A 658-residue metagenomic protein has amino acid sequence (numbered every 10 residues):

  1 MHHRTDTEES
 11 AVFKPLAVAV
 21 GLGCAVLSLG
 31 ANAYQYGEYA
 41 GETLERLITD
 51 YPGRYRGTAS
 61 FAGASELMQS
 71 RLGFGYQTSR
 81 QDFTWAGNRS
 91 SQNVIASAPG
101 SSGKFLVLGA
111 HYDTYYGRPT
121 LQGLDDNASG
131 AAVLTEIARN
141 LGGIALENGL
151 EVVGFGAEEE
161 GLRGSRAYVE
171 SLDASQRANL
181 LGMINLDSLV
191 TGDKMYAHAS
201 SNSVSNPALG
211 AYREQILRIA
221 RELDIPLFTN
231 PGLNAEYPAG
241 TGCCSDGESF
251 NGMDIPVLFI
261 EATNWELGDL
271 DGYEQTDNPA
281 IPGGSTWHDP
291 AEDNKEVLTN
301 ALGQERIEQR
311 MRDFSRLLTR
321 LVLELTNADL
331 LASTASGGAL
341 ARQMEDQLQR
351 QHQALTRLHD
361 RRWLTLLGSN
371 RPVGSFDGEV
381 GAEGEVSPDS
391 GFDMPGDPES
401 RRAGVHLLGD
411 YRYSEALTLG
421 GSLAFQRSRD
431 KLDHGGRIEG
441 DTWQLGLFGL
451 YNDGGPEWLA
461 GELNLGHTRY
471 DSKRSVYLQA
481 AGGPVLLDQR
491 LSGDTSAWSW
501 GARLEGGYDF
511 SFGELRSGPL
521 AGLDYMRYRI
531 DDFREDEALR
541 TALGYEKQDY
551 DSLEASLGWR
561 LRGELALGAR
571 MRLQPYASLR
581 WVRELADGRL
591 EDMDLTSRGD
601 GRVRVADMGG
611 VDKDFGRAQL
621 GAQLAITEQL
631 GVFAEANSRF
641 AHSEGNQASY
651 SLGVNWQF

Functional and structural regions predicted by a protein language model:
S28, Y34-G63, Q69, D113 (+1 more regions): N-terminal capping segment at the start of a domain
T43-P99: A non-catalytic alpha/beta surface segment that caps or lines the substrate-entry region of metallo-dependent hydrolase
S102, R371-G374, Y411-E415, Y451-G455 (+8 more regions): Outer-membrane beta-barrel strand-turn architecture
P119-A208: Acidic/histidine-rich catalytic neighborhood of metal-dependent amide-processing enzymes
K194-A328: Active-site-adjacent substrate-binding region of metalloamidase/peptidase-like peptide-processing proteins
A339-F512, A636-N637, H642-S649, G653-Q657: Outer membrane beta-barrel translocator domains of Type V secretion systems
F392-S400, K431-I438, R469-D494, R529-D551 (+1 more regions): Solvent-exposed, glycine/polar-rich loop segments of beta-barrel outer-membrane systems
Y545-F658: Outer membrane beta-barrel transmembrane domains
